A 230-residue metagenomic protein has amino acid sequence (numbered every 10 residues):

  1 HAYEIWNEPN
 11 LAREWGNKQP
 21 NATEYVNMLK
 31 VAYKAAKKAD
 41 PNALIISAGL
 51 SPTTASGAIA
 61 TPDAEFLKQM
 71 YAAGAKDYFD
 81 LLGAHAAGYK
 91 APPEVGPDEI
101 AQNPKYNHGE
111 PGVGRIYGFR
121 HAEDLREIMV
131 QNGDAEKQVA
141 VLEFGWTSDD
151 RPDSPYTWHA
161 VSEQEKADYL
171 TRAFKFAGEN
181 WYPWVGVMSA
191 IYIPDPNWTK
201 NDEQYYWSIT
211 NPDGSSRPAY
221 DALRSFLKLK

Functional and structural regions predicted by a protein language model:
H1, A73-G74, Q131-N132, A177-N180: Structural motif
H1, D80, G186: Conserved acidic residues
H1-Y3, A35: Short intrinsically disordered, low-complexity coil segments enriched in acidic
E4, P9, P20, R151 (+2 more regions): Aromatic-rich peripheral "rim/lid" segments of glycoside hydrolase catalytic domains that contact and position glycan
I5, L11-E14, S47, A84 (+2 more regions): Conserved beta-strand positions
A12, T53-A55, A91, D195-W198: Generic structural signal for helix capping and beta-alpha/helix-loop junctions
P20-A160, S208-I209: Noncatalytic carbohydrate-binding groove/subsite architecture in carbohydrate-active enzymes
